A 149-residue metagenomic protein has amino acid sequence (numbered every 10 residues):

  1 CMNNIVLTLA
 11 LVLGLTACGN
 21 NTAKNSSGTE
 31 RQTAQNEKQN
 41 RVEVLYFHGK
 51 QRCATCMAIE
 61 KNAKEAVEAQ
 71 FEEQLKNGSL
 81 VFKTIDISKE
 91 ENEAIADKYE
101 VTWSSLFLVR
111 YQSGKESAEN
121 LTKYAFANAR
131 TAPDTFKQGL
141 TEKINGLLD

Functional and structural regions predicted by a protein language model:
N3-L9: Sec-dependent signal peptide recognition, specifically the positively charged N-region followed immediately by
G14-A17: C-terminal motif of bacterial Sec signal peptides marking the signal peptidase cleavage site
G19-A34: Short, low-complexity, disordered segments immediately C-terminal to signal peptides in bacterial exported proteins
E37-A69: Local sequence-structure signature of Cys/Sec-based thiol-disulfide redox active-site neighborhoods
L75-E91: Thiol-based oxidoreductase modules, predominantly thioredoxin-like and allied folds used for disulfide exchange
E90-K115, N120: Structural alpha/beta surface segment adjacent to cysteine/selenocysteine redox centers across thiol/disulfide enzymes
L108-D149: Non-catalytic, surface beta->alpha helical segment in thiol-disulfide oxidoreductase systems
